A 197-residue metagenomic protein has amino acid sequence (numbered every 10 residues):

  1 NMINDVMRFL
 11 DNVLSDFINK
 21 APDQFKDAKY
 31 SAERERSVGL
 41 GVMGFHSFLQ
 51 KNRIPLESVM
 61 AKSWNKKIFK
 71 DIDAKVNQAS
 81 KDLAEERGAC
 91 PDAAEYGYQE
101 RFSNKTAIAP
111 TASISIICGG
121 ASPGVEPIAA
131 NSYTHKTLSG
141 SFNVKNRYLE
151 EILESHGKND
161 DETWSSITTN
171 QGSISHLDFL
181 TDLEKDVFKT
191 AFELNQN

Functional and structural regions predicted by a protein language model:
M2-K29, E33, S37, N52-T111 (+2 more regions): Internal maturation/activation junctions in enzymes
L10-N19, T106-N197: Catalytic alpha/beta core of large soluble enzyme barrels
S37-G44, K145: Catalytic-loop motifs flanking and including active-site residues across diverse enzymes
G44, A79, Y148: Short Gly/charged-rich anion-binding patches and loops
H46-K51: Short glycine/serine- and small hydrophobic-enriched flexible loop segments
